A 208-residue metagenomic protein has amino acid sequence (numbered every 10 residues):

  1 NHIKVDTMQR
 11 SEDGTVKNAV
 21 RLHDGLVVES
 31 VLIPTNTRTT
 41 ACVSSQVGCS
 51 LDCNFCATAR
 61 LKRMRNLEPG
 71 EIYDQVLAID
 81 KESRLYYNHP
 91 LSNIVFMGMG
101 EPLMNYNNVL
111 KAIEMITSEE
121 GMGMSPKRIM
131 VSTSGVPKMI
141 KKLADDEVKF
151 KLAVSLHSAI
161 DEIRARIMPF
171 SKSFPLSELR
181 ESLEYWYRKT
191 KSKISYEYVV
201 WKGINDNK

Functional and structural regions predicted by a protein language model:
N1-T39: Flexible, acidic/Gly-rich N-terminal and inter-domain linker regions that tether and position cofactor-handling modules
R10, R21, S44, I94-F96: Short glycine- and Lys/Arg-enriched binding-loop motifs that mark or flank ligand-binding interfaces
R10-S11, S44-S45, S132, S155: Short linear Ser/Thr-Pro motifs
L22, V47-C49, L156-S158: Short, small-residue-rich loop/turn micro-motifs
V27-E29, T39, D52, I140 (+2 more regions): Intrinsically disordered, low-complexity acidic/polar segments
P34-D80: Canonical Radical SAM [4Fe-4S] cluster-binding loop centered on the CxxxCxxC motif and its immediate flanking residues
D80-N93, G98-K208: Conserved AdoMet/S-adenosylmethionine-binding subsite of the radical SAM
